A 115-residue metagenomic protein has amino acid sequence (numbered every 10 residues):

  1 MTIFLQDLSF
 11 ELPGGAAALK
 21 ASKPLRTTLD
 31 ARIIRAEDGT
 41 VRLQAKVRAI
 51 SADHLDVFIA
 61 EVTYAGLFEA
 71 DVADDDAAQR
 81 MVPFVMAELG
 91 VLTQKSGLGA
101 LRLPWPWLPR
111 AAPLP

Functional and structural regions predicted by a protein language model:
M1-P115: N-terminal intrinsically disordered, cationic/polar leader segments that include organellar targeting peptides
